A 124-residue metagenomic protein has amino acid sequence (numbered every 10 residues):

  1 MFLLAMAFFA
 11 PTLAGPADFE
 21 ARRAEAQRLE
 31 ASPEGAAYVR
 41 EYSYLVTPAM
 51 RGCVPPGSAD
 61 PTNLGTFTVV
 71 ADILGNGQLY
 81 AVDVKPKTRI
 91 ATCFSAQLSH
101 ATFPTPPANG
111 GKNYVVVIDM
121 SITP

Functional and structural regions predicted by a protein language model:
F2-A14: Hydrophobic h-region of N-terminal signal peptides that target proteins for export in Gram-negative bacteria
T12-P124: Charge-biased low-complexity segments
